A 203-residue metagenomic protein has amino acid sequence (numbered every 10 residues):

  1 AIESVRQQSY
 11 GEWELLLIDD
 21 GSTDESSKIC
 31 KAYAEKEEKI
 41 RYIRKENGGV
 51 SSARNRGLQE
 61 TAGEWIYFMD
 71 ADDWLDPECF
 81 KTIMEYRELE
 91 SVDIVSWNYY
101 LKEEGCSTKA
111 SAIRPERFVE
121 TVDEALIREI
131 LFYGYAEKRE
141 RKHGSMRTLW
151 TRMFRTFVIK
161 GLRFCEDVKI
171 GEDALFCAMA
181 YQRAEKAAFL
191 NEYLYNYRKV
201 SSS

Functional and structural regions predicted by a protein language model:
I2-E12: Short, acidic, metal-binding catalytic loop of nucleotide-sugar glycosyltransferases
V5, D20-G21, G48, A71: Conserved short acidic donor-positioning loop in nucleotide-sugar-dependent glycosyltransferases
G11, D19-K28, E46: A conserved acidic beta->alpha catalytic loop
E12-E14, E38-R41, S91-D93, K186: Structural signature of beta-strand start/N-cap positions in the alpha/beta core of ABC transporter nucleotide-binding
D24-A32, K39, W74, E78: Acidic helix N-cap motif at the loop->helix transition within catalytic regions of sugar-transfer enzymes
K45-T61, W74: Glycine-rich, basic loop-to-helix element that forms the pyrophosphate-binding segment of sugar-nucleotide handling
V50, A71-G171, L175-A188, Y195-S203: Donor-binding/catalytic cores of nucleotide-activated saccharide and glycerol-phosphate transferases/polymerases
I66: Short aromatic/hydrophobic "clamp" motif used to bind/position activated sugar donors
